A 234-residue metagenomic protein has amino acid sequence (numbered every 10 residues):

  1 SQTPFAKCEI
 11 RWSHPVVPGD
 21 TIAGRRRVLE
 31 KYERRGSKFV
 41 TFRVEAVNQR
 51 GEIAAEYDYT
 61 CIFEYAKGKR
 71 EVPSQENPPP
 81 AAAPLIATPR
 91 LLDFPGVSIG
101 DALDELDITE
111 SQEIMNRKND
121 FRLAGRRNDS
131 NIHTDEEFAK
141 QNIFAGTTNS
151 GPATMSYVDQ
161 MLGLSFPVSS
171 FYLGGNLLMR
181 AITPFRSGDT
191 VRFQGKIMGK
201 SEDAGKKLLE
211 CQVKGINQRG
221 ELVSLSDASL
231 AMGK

Functional and structural regions predicted by a protein language model:
S1-T3, C8-R11, G125-R127, K140 (+1 more regions): Active-site helix/loop of acyl-thioester processing domains in fatty-acid/polyketide metabolism, spanning hotdog-fold
K7, W12-L106, A181, F185-K234: HotDog/MaoC-like acyl-thioester-processing domains
R25, F171-G174: A short coil-to-beta-strand element that immediately follows conserved catalytic motifs
Y32, Y57-Y59, Y65, F138 (+3 more regions): Sequence-level detector for tyrosine residue identity
Q49, P79-N149: Catalytic strand-loop segment that frames the active site of acyl-thioester-processing enzymes
R117-N119, L162, I197: Generic hydrophobic, helix-prone segments enriched in Leu/Val/Ile
G175-M179: Long, charged, glycine-rich C-terminal linkers/tails
